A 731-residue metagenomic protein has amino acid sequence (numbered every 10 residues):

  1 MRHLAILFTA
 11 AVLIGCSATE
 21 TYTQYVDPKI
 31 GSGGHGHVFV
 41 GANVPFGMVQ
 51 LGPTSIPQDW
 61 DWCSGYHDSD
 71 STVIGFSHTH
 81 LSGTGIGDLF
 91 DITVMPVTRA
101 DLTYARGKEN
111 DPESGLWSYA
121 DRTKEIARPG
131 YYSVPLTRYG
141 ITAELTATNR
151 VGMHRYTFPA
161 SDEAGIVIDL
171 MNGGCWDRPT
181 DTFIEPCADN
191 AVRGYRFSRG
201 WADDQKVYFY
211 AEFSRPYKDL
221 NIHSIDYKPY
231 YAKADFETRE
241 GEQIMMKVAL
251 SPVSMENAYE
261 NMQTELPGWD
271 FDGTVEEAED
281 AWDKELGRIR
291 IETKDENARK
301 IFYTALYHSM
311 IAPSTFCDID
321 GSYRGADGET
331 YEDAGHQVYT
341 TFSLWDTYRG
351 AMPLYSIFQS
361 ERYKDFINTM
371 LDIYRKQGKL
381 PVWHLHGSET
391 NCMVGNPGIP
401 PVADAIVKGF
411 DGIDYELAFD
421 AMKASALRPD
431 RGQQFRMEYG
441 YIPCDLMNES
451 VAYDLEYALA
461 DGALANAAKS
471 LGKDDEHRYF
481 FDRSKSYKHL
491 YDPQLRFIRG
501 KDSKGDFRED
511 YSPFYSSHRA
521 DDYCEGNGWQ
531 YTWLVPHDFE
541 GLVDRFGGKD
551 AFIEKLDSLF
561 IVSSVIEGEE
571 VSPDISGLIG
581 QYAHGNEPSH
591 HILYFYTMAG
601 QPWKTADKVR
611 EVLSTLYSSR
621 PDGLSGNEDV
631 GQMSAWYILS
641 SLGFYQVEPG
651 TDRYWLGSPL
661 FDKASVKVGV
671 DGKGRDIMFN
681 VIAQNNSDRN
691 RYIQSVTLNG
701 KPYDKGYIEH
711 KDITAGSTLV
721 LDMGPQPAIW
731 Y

Functional and structural regions predicted by a protein language model:
M1-A5: Positively charged n-region of N-terminal signal peptides that target proteins for export
I14-G15: C-terminal motif of bacterial Sec signal peptides marking the signal peptidase cleavage site
A18-P400, D404-L455, A463-H489, L495-I498 (+7 more regions): Accessory carbohydrate-recognition regions in carbohydrate-active enzymes
A460: ATP-dependent phospho-/nucleotidyl transfer catalytic cores
V647, R675-N680: Flexible, glycine/threonine-enriched loop-and-boundary segments that flank and lead into catalytic domains of large
F679-D688: Short aromatic-glycine motifs in intrinsically disordered, low-complexity regions
